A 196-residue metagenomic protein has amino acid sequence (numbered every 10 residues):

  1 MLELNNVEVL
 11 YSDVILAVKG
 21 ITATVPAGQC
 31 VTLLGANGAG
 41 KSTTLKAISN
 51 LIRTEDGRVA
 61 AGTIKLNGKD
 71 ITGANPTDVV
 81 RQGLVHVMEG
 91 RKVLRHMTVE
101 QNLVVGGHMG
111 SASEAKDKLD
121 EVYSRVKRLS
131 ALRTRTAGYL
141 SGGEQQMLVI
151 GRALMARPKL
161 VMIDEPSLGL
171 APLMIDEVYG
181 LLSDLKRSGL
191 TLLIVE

Functional and structural regions predicted by a protein language model:
S12-D13, V31, I52-E55, V99-D117 (+1 more regions): ABC-type ATPase nucleotide-binding domains, specifically the catalytic core motifs of the NBD
L34-A36: The feature captures the beta-strand-to-loop junction immediately N-terminal to the Walker
S49: Helix-to-loop junction immediately C-terminal to a conserved catalytic motif
I52-R53, R58-A60, K69-R91, K116-L119 (+2 more regions): ABC ATPase NBD coupling module
M97, Y139-L140, A153-L154: ABC ATPase signature
T136-L140, E144: Conserved ABC ATPase signature
M155-K159: A short, proline-enriched helix->beta-strand linker immediately N-terminal to the Walker B motif in ABC-type P-loop
